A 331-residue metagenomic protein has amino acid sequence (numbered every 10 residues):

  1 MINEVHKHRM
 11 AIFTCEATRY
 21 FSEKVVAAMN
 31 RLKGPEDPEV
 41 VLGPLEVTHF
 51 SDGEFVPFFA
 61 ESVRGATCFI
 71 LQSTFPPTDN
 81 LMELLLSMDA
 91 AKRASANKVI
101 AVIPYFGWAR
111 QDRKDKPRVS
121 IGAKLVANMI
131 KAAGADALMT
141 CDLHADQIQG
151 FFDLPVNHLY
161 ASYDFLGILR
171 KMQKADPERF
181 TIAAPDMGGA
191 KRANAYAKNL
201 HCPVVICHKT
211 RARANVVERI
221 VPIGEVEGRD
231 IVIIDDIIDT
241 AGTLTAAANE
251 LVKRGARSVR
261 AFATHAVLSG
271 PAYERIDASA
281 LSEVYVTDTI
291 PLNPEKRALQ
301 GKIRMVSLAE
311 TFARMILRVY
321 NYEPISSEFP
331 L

Functional and structural regions predicted by a protein language model:
M1-L331: PRPP-associated nucleotide enzymes
